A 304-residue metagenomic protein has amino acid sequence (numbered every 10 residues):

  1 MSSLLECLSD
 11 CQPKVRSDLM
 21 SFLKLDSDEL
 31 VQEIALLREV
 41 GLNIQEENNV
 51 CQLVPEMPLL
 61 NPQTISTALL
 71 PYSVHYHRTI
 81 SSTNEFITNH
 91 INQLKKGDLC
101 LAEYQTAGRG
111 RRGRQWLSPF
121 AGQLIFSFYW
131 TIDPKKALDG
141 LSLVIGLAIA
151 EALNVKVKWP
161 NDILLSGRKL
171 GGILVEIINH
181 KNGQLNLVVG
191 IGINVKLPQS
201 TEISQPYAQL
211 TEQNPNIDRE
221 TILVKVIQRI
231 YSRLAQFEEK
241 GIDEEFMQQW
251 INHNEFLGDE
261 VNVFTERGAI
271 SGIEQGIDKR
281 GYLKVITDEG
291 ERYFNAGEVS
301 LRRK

Functional and structural regions predicted by a protein language model:
S2-G146: N-terminal lobe of the biotin/lipoate ligase/transferase fold
S3-C11, S17, S21-F22, K96 (+3 more regions): Catalytic beta-strand/loop module used to bind and position nucleotide/cofactor moieties in cofactor-attachment
